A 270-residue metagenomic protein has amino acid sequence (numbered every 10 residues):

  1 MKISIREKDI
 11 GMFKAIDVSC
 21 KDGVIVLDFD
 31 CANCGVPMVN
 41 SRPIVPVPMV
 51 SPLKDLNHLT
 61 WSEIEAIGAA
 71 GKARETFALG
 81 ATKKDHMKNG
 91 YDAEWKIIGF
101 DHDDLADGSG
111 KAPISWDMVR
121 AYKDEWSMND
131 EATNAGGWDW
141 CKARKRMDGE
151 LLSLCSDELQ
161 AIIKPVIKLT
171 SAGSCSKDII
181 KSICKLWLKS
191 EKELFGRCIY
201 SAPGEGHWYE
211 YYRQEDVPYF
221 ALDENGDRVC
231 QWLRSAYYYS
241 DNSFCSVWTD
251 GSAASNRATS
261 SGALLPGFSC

Functional and structural regions predicted by a protein language model:
M1-V47: Short, low-complexity N-terminal tether/leader segments at secretion or assembly junctions of large, surface-exposed
V47-C270: Collagenous Gly-X-Y triple-helix signature in extracellular proteins
